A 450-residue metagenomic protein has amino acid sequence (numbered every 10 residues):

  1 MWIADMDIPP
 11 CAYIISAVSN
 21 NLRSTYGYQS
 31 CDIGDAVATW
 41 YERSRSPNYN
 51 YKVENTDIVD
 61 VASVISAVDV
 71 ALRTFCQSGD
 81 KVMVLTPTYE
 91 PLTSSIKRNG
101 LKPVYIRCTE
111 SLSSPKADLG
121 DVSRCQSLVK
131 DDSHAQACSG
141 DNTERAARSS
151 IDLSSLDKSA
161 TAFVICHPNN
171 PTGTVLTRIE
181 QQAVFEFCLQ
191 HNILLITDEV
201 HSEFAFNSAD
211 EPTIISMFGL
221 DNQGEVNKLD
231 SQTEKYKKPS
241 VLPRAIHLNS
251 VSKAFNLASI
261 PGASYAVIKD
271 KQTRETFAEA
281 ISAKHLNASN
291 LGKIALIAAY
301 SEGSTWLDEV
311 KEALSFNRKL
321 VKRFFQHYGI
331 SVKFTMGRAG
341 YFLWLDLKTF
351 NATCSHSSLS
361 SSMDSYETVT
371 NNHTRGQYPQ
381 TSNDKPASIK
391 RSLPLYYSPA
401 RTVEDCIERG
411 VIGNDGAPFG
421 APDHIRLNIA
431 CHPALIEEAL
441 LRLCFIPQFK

Functional and structural regions predicted by a protein language model:
W2-S66, V70: N-terminal small-domain helix-loop-helix segment of the aminotransferase-like
S16-A17, N222-S315, K319-H327, K385 (+1 more regions): Conserved core segment of the aminotransferase class I/II
T74-I96, T109, K116, D121 (+1 more regions): Conserved PLP-anchoring active-site segment centered on the Schiff-base-forming lysine
N99, Q190-H191, Y328, R409: Helix C-cap/helix->beta junction micro-motif
L101, Q190-I193, L242-P243: A short helix->loop->beta-strand "cap" motif at the edges of active sites that frequently abuts
T109-T213, F218, K228-T233: Active-site phosphate-binding strand-loop segment of PLP-dependent enzymes
S154, S362-H373, Y378-K450: PLP-dependent enzyme catalytic core of the Aspartate aminotransferase-like
I297, E312-K322, K333-F350, D423: Conserved glycine-rich beta-strand-loop-beta hairpin in the small C-terminal domain of fold type I
